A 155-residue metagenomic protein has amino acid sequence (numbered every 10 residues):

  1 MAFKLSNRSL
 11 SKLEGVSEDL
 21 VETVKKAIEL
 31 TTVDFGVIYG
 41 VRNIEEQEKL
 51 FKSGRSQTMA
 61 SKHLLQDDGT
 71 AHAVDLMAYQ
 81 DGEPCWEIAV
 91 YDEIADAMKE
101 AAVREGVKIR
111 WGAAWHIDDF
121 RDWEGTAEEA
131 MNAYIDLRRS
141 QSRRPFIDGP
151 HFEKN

Functional and structural regions predicted by a protein language model:
M1-G36: Active-site acidic/histidine clusters and adjacent loop/turn architecture that either coordinate catalytic ions
S11-E14, R42, F51, H116 (+1 more regions): Generic, ordered loop/turn and secondary-structure boundary motif
G15-E22, E45, A71, E93: Short, well-structured alpha-helical interface segments that form or flank functional binding sites
K26-R55: Extended, low-complexity, intrinsically disordered C-terminal regulatory tails of eukaryotic serine/threonine kinases
G54-H63: Cytochrome P450 catalytic domain signature, combining two hallmark sequence patches
L64-N155: Catalytic cores and adjacent binding grooves of peptidoglycan-active enzymes
